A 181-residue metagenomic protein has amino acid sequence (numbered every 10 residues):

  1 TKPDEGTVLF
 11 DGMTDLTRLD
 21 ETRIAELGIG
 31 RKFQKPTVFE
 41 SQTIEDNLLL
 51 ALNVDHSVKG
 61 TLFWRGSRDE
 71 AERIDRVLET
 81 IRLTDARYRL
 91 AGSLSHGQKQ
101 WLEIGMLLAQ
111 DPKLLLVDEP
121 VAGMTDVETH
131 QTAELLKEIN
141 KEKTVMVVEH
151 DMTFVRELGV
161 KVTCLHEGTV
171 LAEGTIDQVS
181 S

Functional and structural regions predicted by a protein language model:
T7-L27, L62-R65, Q178: ABC ATPase NBD Q-loop/coupling interface
T17-R18, V77-Q98: Conserved ABC nucleotide-binding domain
T61-A86, K113, E134-K137: Conserved ABC ATPase "signature" region
L115-E119: Catalytic Walker B motif of ABC-type/P-loop ATPase nucleotide-binding domains
T129-K141: Helical segment within the ABC ATPase nucleotide-binding domain
V155-E157: A short, surface-exposed alpha-helical micro-motif characterized by mixed small hydrophobic and charged/polar residues
E173-G174: ABC ATPase "signature
